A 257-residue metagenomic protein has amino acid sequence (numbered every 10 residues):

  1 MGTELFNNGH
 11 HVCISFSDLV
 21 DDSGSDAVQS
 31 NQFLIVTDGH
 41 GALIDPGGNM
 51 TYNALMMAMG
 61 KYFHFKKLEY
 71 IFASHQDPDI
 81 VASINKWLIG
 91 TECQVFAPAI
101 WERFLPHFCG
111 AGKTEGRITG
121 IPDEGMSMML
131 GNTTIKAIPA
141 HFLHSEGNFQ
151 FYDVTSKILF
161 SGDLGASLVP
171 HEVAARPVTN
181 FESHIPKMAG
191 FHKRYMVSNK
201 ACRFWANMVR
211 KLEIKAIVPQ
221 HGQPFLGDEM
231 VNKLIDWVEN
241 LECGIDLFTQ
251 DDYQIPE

Functional and structural regions predicted by a protein language model:
T3-K61, Q150-D153, K157-S161: Conserved beta-strand hairpin/beta-sheet module of binuclear metal-dependent hydrolase folds, prominently
G9, G90-T91, T114: Short, structured coil segments at secondary-structure junctions
I44-P46, K67-Q76, V95-A99, L159-D163 (+3 more regions): Active-site neighborhood of phospho(di)ester-bond hydrolases with catalytic His/Asp-centered motifs
G48-N49, P78, A166, P224: Short, glycine/acidic-enriched loop or turn micro-motifs at the edges of active sites
M50-F96: Active-site metal-binding motif and surrounding structural segment of the metallo-beta-lactamase
A97-N148, V197-F204: Metallo-beta-lactamase
F142-P219, Q223-D228, N240-L241: Metallo-beta-lactamase
H221-E257: Binuclear metal-ion centers of metallo-dependent hydrolases, dominated by the metallo-beta-lactamase
